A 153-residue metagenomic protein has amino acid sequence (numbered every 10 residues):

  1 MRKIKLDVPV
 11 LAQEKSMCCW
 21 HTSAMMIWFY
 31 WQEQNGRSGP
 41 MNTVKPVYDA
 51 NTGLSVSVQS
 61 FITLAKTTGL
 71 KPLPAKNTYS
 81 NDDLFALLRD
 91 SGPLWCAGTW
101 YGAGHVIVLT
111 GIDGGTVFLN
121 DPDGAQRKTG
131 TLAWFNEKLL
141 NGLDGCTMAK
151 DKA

Functional and structural regions predicted by a protein language model:
M1-T52: Active-site nucleophile-adjacent alpha helix/oxyanion-hole segment immediately C-terminal to the catalytic cysteine
K3-L6, G39-A153: Conserved active-site-adjacent core of cysteine acyl-enzyme catalytic domains
